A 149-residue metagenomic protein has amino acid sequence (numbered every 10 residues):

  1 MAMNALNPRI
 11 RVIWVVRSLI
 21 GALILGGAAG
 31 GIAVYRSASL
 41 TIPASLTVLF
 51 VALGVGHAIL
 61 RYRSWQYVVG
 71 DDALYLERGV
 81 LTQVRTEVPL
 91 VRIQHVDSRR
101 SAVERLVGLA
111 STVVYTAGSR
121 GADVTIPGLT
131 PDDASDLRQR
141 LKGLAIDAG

Functional and structural regions predicted by a protein language model:
M1-G149: N-terminal basic, Ser/Thr-rich segments that initiate or prime the first beta/alpha elements at protein or domain
